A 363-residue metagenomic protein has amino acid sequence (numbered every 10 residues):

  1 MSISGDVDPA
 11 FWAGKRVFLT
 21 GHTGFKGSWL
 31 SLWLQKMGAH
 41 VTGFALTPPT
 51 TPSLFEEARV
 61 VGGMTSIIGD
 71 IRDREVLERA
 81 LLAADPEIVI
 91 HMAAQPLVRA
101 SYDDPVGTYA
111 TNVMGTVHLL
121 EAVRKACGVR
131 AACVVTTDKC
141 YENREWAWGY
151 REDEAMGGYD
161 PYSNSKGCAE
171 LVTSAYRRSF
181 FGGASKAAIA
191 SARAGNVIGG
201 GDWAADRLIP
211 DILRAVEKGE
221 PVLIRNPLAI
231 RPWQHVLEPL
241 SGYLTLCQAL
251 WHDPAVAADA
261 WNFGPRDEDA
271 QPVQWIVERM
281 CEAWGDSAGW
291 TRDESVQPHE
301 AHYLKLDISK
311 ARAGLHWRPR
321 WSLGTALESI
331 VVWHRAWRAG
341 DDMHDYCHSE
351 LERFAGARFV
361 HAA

Functional and structural regions predicted by a protein language model:
M1-A194, F354, A363: N-terminal Rossmann-like NAD(P)+-binding domain of SDR-like oxidoreductases, especially those catalyzing
M1-F11, L323-A363: Amphipathic terminal alpha-helices
H22, L228-P232, V296-E300: Glycine-rich loop motifs involved in handling phospho/adenylate chemistry
R74-E75, E87, R99, V106 (+7 more regions): Residues in well-ordered alpha-helical elements
D104, A122, A126, S179 (+4 more regions): Generic structural signal for alpha-helix termini and adjacent loop/cap motifs
R144-G149, D153, P161-Y162, G167-P254 (+1 more regions): NAD(P)-dependent short-chain dehydrogenase/reductase
V236, D259-A260, V296-W317, A339: Conserved C-terminal active-site "lid" loop/helix of NAD(P)H-dependent oxidoreductases that clamps the redox cofactor
A258-N262, Q271-V277, E282-Y303, D345-L351: C-terminal "lid/loop" region of Rossmann-like NAD(P)-dependent oxidoreductases
